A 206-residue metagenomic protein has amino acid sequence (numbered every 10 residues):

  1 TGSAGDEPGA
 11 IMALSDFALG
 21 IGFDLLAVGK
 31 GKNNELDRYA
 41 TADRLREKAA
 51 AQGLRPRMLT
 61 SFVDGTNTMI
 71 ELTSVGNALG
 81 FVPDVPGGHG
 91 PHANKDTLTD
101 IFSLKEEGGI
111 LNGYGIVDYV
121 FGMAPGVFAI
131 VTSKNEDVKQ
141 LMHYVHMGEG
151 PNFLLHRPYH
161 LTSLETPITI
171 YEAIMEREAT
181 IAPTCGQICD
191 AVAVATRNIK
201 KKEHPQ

Functional and structural regions predicted by a protein language model:
G2-S3, A10-D84: Conserved anion/nucleotide-ligand pocket segment
K48-Q206: C-terminal catalytic/substrate-binding lobe primarily of soluble NAD(P)-dependent oxidoreductases
